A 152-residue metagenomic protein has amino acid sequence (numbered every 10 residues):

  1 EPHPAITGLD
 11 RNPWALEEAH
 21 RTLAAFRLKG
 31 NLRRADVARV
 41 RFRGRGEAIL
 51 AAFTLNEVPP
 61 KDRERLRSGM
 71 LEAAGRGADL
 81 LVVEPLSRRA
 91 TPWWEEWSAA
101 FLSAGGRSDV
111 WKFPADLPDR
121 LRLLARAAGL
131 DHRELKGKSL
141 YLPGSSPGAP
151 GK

Functional and structural regions predicted by a protein language model:
E1-H3: Conserved SAM-binding loop of SAM-dependent methyltransferases across substrates and taxa, primarily the Class I
A5-D10: Conserved SAM-binding motif I beta-strand of class I
N12-W14: Conserved SAM/SAH-binding beta-strand->alpha-helix loop
A19-H20: Conserved SAM-binding loop
F26-A38: Conserved SAM-binding strand-loop segment of SAM-dependent methyltransferases
G46-D62: A short SAM/SAH-binding and catalytic strip from SAM-dependent methyltransferases
A74-S87: Conserved beta-strand signature within the Rossmann-like core of class I S-adenosyl-L-methionine
E95-L102, G106-K152: SAM/dcSAM-binding transferase cores
